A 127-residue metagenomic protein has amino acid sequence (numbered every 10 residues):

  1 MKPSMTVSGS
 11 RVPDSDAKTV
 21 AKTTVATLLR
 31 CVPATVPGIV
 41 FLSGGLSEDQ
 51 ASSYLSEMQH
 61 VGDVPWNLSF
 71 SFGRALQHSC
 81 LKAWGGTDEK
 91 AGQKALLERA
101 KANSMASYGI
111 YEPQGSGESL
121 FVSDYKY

Functional and structural regions predicted by a protein language model:
K2-Y127: Active-site capping/gating regions of soluble enzymes
